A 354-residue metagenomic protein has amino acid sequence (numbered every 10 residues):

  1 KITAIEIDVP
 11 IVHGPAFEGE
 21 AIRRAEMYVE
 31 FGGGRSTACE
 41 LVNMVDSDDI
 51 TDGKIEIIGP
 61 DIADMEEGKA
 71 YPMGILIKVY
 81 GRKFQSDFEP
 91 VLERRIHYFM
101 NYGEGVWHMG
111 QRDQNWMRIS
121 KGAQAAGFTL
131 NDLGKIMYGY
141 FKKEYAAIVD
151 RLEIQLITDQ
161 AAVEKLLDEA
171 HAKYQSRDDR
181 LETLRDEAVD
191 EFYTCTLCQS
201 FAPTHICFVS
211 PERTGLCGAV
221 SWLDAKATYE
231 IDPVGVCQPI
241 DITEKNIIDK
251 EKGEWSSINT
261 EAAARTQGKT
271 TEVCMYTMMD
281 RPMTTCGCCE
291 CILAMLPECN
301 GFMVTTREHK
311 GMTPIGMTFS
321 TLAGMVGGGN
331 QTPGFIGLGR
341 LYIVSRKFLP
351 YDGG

Functional and structural regions predicted by a protein language model:
K1-G354: Cysteine-centered metal-binding/redox modules
